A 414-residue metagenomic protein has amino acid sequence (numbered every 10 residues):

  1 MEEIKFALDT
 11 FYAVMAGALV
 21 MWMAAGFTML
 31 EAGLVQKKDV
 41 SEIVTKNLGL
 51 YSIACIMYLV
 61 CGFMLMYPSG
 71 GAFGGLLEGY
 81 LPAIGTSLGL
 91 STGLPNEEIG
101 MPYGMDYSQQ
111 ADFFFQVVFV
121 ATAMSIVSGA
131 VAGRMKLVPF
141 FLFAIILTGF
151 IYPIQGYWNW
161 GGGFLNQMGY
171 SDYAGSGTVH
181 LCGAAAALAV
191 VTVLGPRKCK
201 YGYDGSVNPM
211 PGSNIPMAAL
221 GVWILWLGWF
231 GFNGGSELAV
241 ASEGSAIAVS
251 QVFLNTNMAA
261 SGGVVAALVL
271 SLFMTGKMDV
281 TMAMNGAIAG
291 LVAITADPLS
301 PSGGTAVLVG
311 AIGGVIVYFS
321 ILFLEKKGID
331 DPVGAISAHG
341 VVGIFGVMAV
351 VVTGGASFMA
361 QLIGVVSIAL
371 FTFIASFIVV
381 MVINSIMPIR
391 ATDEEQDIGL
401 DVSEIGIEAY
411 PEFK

Functional and structural regions predicted by a protein language model:
M1-K414: Hydrophobic alpha-helical transmembrane bundles of multi-pass membrane proteins
